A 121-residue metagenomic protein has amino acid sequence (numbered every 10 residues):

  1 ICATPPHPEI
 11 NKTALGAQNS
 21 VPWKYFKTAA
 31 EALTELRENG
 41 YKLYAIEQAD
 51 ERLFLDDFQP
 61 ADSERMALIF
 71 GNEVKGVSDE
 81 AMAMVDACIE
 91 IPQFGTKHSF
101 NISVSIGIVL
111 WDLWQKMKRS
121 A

Functional and structural regions predicted by a protein language model:
I1-D50, W114: RNA substrate-binding interface of SAM-dependent RNA methyltransferases
C2, Q18, E73, S78 (+1 more regions): Gly/Ser/Thr-rich beta-alpha loop segments that engage phosphate groups in nucleotides
E9-A14, D56-Q59, I102: Short secondary-structure transition/capping segments
L43, I69, S105: A residue-level signal for conserved active-site and pocket-lining positions in enzyme catalytic cores
Q48-F94: Active-site/ligand-binding-proximal alpha/beta "capping" segment
A81-A121: Structured adenosyl-cofactor binding patch, chiefly the S-adenosyl-L-methionine
